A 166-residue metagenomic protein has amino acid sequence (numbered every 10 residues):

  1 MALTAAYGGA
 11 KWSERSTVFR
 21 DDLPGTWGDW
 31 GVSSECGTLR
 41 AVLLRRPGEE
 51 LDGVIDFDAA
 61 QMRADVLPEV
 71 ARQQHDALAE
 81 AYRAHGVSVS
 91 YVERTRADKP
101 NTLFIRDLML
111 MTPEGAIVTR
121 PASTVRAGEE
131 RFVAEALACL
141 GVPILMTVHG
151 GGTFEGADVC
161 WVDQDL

Functional and structural regions predicted by a protein language model:
M1-L166: The feature marks the mature, well-folded catalytic cores of soluble enzymes
